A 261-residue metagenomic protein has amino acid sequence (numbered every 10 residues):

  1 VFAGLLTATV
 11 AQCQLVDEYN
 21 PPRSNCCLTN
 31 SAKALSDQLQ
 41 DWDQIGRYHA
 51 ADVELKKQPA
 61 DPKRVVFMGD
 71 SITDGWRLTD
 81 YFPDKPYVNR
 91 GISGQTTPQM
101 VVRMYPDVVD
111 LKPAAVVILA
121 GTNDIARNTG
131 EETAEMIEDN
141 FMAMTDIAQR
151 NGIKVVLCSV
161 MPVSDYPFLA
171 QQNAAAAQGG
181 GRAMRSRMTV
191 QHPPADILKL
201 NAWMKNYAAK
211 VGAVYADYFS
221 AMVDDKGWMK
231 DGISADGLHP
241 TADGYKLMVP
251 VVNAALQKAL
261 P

Functional and structural regions predicted by a protein language model:
V1-V66, L78, L111, R150 (+3 more regions): N-terminal secretory targeting modules
R47-E54, P98-M104, I233: N-terminal post-signal-peptidase region of extra-cytosolic proteins
P62-L78, S93-T96: Catalytic nucleophile-elbow at a beta strand-turn-alpha helix junction centered on a G-D-S/GDSL motif, marking
M68, R90, A216-Y218: Hydrophobic residues at beta-strand termini and immediately following loops that shape nucleotide-binding pockets
G69, G91-G94, A120-G121, G227: Glycine-centered small-residue hotspots that permit tight backbone geometry or close packing
D80-P86, V101-P261: Alpha-helical cap/lid subdomain in secreted, periplasmic, or secretory-pathway luminal O-acyl-processing enzymes
P86-Q99: A short beta-strand-loop structural module common to alpha/beta enzyme folds
